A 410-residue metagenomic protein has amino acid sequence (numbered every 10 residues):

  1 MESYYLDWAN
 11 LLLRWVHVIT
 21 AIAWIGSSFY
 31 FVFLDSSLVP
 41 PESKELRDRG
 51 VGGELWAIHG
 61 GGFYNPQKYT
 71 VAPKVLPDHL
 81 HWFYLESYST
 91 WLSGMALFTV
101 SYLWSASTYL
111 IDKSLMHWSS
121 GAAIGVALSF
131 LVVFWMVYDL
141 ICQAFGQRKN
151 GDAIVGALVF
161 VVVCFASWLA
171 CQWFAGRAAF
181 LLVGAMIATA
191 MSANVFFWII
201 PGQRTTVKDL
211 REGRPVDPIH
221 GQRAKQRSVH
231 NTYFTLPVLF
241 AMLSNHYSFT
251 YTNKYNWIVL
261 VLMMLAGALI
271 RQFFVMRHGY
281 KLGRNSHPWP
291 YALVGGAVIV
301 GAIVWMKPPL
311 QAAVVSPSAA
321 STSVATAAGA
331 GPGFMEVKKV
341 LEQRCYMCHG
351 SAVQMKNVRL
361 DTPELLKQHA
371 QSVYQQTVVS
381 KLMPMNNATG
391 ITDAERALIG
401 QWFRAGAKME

Functional and structural regions predicted by a protein language model:
E2, S120-L169, S286-P288: Cytosolic-side membrane-entry/anchor segment at the start of a transmembrane helix
Y5-L6, N65-F83, D217-G221: Cytosolic juxtamembrane amphipathic/interface segments immediately preceding and feeding into a transmembrane helix
L13-I25, S119-F130, G176-F196, V259: Alpha-helical transmembrane segments
S28-A72: Membrane-interface amphipathic/juxtamembrane segments adjacent to transmembrane helices
S28-V39, V132-D139, V195-L210: Membrane-water interface of transmembrane alpha-helices
G61, V75, M95, Y102 (+2 more regions): Aromatic- and Gly/Pro-enriched helix-to-coil junctions and flexible linker segments
W82, S87-S107, F165-L181, F234-N253: Alpha-helical transmembrane segments and their membrane-interface junctions in multi-pass membrane proteins
R148-A157, T252-N256, Y280-G296: Membrane-interfacial entry segments at the cytosolic side of transmembrane helices
